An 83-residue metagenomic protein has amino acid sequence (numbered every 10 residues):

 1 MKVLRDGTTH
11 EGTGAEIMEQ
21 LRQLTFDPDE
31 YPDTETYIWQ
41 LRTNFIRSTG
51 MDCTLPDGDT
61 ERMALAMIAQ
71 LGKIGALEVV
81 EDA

Functional and structural regions predicted by a protein language model:
M1-E35: N-terminal acidic leader/helix
V3, I38, V79-V80: Extended aliphatic helical segments
R5, H10-G12, S48, P56 (+1 more regions): Intrinsically disordered, low-complexity segments enriched in small/polar residues
G14-M18, T34-R42, E61-M67: Short amphipathic alpha-helical segments that mediate assembly, nucleic-acid/protein binding, or membrane association
L24-C53: Acidic, aromatic-enriched beta-alpha/helix-loop junctions
L55-A83: Short, compact, well-ordered microdomains
